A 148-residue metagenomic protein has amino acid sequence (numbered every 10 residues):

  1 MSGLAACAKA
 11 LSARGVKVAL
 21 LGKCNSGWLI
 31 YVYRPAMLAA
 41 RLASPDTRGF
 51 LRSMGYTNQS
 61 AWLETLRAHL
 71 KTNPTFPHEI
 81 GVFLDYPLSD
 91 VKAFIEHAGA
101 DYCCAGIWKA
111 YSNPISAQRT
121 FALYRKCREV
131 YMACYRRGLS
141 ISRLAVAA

Functional and structural regions predicted by a protein language model:
M1-S60: A glycine-rich, hydrophobic loop/mini-helix early in the fold
S12, E96, A100, E129-A133: Generic secondary-structure signature for well-ordered alpha-helical cores
A19, I107-A148: Long, compositionally biased
K23-C24, P74-F76: Short glycine-enriched loop/turn motifs at secondary-structure junctions
N25-S26, E64-L66, I95-A98, A105-S112: Short linear loop/turn motifs
Q59, N73, I80-L88, A110-N113 (+1 more regions): Short capping loops/turns at secondary-structure boundaries
S60-P74: Helix-hairpin-helix/helix-loop-helix acidic hairpins
P77-C103: Hydrophobic/aromatic-rich, well-ordered segments within soluble, folded domains that form packed cores
